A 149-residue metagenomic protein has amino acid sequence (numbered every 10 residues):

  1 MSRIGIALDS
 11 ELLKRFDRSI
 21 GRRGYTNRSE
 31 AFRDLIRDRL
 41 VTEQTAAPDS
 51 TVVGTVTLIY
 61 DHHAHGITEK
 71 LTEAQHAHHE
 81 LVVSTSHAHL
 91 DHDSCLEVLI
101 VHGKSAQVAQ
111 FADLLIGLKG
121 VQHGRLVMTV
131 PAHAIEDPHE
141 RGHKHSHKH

Functional and structural regions predicted by a protein language model:
M1-H149: Long, contiguous binding/interaction regions
